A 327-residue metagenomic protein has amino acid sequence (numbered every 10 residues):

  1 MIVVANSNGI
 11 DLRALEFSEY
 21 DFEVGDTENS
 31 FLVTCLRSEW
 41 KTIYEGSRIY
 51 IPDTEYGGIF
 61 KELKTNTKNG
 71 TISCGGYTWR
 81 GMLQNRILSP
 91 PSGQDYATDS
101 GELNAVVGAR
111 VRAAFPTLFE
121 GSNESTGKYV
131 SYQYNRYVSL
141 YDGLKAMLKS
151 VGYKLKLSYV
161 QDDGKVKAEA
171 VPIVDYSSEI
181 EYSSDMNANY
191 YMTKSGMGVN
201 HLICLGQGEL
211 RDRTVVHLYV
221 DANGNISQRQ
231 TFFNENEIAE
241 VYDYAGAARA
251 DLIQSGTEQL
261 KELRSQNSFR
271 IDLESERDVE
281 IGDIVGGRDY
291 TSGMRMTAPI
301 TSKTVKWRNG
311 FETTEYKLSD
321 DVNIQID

Functional and structural regions predicted by a protein language model:
M1-D26, S183-K194: Solvent-exposed edge beta-strands and adjacent loop segments that serve as assembly or binding interfaces
E23-R37, G70-G81, C204, S265-L273 (+2 more regions): Oligomerization/assembly interface segments of phage tail-like spikes and tubes
V33, G76, P91-G121, N135-Y159 (+2 more regions): Amphipathic, non-transmembrane alpha-helical segments in extracytoplasmic/periplasmic proteins
R37-F119: Surface-exposed cap/loop segments at beta↔alpha junctions
I49-Y77, K156, G286-T313: Short beta-strand and beta-hairpin "edge-sheet" elements
K64-I72, T78-L83, S122-V199, I203: Short beta-strand-centered interaction patches in the first periplasmic/extracellular domains of large envelope
D95, D175-G310, N323-I326: Acidic, small/polar-enriched beta strand-loop surface segments
